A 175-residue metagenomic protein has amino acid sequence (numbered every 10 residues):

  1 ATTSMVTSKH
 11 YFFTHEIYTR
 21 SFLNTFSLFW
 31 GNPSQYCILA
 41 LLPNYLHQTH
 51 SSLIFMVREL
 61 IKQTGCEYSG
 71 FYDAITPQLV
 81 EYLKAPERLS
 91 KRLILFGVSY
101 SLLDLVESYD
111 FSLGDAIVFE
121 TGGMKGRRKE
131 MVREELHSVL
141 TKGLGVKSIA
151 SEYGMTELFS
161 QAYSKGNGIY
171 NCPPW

Functional and structural regions predicted by a protein language model:
A1-Y11: Conserved adenylation A10 loop of the ANL superfamily
K9, H47, R127: Charge-dense, low-complexity intrinsically disordered segments
K9-G31: Conserved structural elements of the adenylate-forming
G31-C37, H50, E59-W175: Active-site glycine/GP-rich loop and adjacent strand/helix microenvironment that borders small-molecule binding pockets
A40-Y45: Short beta-strand->loop
L53: Residue(s) in the substrate-gating loop at a strand-loop-helix junction that position the organic substrate next
M56: A glycine- and small-aliphatic-rich helix-loop capping segment at beta-alpha/alpha-beta transitions that lines
